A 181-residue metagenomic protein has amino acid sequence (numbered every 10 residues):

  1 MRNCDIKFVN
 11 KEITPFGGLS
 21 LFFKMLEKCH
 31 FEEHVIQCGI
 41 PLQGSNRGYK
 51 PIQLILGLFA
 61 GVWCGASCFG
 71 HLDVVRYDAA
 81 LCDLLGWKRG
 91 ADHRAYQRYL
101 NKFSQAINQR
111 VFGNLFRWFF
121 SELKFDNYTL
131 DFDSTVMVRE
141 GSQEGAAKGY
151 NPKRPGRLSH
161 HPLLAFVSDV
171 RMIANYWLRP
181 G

Functional and structural regions predicted by a protein language model:
M1-G181: Dynamic "connector" segments at or just before major functional cores
